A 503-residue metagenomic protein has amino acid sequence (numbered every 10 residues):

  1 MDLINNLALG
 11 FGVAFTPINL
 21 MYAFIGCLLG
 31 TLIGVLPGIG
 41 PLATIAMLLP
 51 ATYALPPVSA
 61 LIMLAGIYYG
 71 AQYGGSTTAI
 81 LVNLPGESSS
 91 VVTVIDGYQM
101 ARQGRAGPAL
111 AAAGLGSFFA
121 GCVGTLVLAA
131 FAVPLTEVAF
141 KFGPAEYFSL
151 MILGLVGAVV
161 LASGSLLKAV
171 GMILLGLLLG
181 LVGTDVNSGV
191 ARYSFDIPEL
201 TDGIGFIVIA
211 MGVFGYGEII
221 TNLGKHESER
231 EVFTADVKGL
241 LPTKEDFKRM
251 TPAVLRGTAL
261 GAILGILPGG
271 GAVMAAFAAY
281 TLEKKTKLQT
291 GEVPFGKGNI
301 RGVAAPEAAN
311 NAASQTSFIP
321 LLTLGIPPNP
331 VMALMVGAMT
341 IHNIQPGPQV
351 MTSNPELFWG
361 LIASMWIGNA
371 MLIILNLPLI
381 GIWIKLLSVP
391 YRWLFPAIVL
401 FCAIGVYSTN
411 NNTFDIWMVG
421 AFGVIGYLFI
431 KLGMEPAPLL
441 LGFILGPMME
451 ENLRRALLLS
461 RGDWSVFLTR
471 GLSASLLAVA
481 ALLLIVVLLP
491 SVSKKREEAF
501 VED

Functional and structural regions predicted by a protein language model:
M1-A60, E137-A139, A191-N299, I384 (+4 more regions): Helix-loop-helix hairpins and the membrane-proximal interhelical loops of multi-pass alpha-helical transport proteins
C27-P41, A71-N83, A158-S163, A259-P268 (+3 more regions): Transmembrane alpha-helix interface/packing and boundary motifs in multi-pass membrane proteins, characterized by
I33-L42, I80-V91, V123-V127, L264-V273 (+4 more regions): Short helix-coil transition sites and intra-membrane helix breaks within transmembrane domains of multi-pass
P41-P50, L64, A79-Q99, A129-A130 (+7 more regions): Re-entrant/interfacial helical elements at transmembrane boundaries that shape and gate the permeation pathway
V58-I62, Q99-G116, Q289-G302, A333 (+1 more regions): Membrane-interface alpha-helices at helix entry/exit sites of multi-pass transporters
Y68-I80, G86, N299-L324, P328 (+1 more regions): A structural-propensity feature for long, helix-poor, extended segments
Y69-G74, L115-V127, L135, L179 (+3 more regions): Membrane-embedded alpha-helical segments of transport systems, primarily multispan ion/solute transporters
A111-E227, I341-K495: Membrane-embedded alpha-helical modules
